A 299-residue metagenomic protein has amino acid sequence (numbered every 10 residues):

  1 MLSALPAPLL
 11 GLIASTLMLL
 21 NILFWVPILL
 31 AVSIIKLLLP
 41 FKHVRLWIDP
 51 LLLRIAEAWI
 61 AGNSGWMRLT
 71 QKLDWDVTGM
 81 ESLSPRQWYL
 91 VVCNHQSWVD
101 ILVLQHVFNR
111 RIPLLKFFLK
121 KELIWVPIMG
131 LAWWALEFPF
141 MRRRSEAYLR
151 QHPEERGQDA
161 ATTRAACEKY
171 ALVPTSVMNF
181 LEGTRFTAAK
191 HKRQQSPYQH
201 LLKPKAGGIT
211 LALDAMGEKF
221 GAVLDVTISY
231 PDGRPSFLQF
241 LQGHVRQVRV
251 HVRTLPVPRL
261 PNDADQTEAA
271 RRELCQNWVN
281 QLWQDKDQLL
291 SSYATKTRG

Functional and structural regions predicted by a protein language model:
M1-Y89, H95, V103: Membrane-anchoring hydrophobic helices of lipid-metabolizing enzymes
L19, N262-G299: Accessory terminal regions of nucleic-acid processing enzymes
K42-L46, L51-A58, P85-H152: Catalytic core of membrane glycerolipid acyltransferases/transacylases, capturing the structured, soluble-facing
G79, V92-H95, L119-K121, F180-E182 (+1 more regions): Short His-Asn-centered micro-motif
I101, R164, K205-I209: Conserved glycosyltransferase catalytic-site signature
I124-R144, L172-D265: A cross-family acyltransferase "interaction/gating" segment
E155-E168: A Trp-anchored, charged/polar loop motif used as the substrate-binding/catalytic surface of acyl/ester-handling
